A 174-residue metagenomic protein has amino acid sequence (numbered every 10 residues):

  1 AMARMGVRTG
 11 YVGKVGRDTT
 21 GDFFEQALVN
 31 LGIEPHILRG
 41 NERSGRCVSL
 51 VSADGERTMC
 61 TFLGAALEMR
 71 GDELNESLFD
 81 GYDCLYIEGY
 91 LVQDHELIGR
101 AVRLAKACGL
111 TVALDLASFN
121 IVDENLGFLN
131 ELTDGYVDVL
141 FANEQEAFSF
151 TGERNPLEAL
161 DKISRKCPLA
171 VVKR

Functional and structural regions predicted by a protein language model:
A1-R46: Substrate-binding N-lobe of the ribokinase-like
E25-R39, V51-R174: Ribokinase/PfkB-type carbohydrate-kinase core domain
